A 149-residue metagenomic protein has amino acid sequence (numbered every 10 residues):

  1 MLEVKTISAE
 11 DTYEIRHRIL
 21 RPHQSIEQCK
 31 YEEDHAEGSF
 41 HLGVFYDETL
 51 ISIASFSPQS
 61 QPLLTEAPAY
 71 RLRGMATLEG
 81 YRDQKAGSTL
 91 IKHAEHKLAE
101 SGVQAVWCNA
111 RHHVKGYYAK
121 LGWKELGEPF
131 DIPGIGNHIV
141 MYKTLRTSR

Functional and structural regions predicted by a protein language model:
M1-T12: A short beta-loop-alpha structural element at the N-terminal edge of CoA-dependent acyl/N-acetyltransferase catalytic
E10, E14-Q28: Helix-loop element at the rim of GNAT/NAT acetyltransferase active sites that forms part of the acceptor-substrate
R16, Y118, W123: Conserved active-site tyrosine of GNAT-family acetyltransferases
G43, T49-Q59, R71-A76: Conserved beta-strand in the GNAT
Q59-L72, R82, I135: A conserved beta-turn-beta hairpin within the catalytic core of GNAT-like acetyltransferases that forms part
Y81, K85-H93: Conserved acetyl-CoA pyrophosphate-binding loop and the N-cap/start of the following alpha-helix in GNAT-like
I91, L98-R111: Conserved GNAT acetyl-CoA-binding A-motif
W107-N109, K124-V140: Conserved catalytic-core motifs of GNAT/GCN5-like acyltransferases
